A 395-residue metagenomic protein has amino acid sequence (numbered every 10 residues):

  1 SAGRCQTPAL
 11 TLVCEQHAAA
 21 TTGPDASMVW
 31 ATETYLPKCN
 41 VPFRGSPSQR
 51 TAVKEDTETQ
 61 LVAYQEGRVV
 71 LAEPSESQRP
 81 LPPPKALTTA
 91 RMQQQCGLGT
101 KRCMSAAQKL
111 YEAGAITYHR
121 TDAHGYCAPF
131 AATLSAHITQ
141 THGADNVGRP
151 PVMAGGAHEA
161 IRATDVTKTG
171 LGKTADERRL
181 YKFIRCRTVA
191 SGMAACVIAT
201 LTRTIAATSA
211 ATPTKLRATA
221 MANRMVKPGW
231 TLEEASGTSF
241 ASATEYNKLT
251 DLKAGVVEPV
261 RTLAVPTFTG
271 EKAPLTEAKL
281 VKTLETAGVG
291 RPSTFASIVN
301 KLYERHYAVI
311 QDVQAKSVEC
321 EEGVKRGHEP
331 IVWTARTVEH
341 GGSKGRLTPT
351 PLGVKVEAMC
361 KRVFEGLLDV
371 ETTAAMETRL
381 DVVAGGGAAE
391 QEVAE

Functional and structural regions predicted by a protein language model:
S1-E395: Core catalytic DNA strand-manipulation module of type IA topoisomerases
